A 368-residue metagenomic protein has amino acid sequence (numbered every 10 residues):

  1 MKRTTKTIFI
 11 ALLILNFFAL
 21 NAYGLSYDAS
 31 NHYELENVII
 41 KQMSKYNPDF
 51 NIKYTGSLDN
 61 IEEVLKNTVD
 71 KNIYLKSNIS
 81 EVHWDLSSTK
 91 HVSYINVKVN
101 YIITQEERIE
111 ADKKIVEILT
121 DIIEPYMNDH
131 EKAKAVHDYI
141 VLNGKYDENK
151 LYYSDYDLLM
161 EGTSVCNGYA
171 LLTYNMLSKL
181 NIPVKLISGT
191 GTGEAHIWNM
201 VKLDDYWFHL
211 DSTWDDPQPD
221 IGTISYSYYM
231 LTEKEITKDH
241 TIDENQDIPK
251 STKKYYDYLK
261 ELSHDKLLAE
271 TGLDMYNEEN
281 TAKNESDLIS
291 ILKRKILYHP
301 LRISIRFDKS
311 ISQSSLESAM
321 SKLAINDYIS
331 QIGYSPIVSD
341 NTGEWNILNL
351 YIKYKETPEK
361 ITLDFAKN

Functional and structural regions predicted by a protein language model:
K2-G24: Sec-dependent N-terminal signal peptides of Gram-positive bacterial secreted proteins and lipoproteins
L20-M127, T237-N368: N-terminal accessory/pre-domain segments preceding catalytic cores
H91-Y94, K132, V136, Y169: Residue-level detector of well-ordered alpha-helical segments, enriched for hydrophobic/aromatic packing positions
I103-L158: Secondary-structure boundary elements
D147-Y153, T163, V184-E194: Catalytic cysteine-centered active-site loop
L158-N167: Periplasmic OmpA-like peptidoglycan-binding domain that tethers envelope proteins to the cell wall
G168-I236: Hydrophobic/aromatic-rich core segments of domains that either
